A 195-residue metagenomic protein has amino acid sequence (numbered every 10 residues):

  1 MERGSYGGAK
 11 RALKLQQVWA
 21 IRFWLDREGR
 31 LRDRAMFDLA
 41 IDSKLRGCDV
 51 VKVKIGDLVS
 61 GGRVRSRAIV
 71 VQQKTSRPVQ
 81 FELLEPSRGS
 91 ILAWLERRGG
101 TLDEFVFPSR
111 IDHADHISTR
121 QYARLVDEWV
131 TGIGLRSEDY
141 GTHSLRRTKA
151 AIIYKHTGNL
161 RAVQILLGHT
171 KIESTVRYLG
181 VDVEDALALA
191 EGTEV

Functional and structural regions predicted by a protein language model:
M1-V195: Conserved catalytic core of the tyrosine transesterase superfamily
